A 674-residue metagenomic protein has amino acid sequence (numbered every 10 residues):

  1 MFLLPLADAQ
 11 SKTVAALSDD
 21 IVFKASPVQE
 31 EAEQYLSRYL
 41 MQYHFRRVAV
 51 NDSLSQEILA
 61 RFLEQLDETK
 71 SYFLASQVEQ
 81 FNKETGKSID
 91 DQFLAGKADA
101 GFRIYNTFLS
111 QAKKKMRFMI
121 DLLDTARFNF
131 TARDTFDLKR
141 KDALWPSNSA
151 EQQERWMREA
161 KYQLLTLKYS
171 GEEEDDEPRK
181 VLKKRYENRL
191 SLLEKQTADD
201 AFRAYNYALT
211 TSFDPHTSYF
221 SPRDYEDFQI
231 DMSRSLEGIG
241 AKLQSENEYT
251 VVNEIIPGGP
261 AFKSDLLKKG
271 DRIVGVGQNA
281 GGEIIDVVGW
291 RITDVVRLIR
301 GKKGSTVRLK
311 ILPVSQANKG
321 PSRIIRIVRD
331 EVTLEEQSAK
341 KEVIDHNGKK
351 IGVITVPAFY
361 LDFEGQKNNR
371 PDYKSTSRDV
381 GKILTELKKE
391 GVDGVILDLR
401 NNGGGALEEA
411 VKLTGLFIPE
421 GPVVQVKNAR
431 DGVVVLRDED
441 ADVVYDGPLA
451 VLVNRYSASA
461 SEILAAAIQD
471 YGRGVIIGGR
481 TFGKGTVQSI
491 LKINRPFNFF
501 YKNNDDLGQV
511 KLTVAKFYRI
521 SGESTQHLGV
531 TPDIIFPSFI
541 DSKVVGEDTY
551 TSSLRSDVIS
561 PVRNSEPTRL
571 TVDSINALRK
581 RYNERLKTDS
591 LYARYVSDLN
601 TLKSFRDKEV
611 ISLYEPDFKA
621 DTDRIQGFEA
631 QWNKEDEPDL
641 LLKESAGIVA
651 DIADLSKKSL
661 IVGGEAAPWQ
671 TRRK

Functional and structural regions predicted by a protein language model:
A9-S11, A15, K180, Q196: Boundary at the C-terminal end of the N-terminal hydrophobic targeting segment
T13-I21, E33-F45, E84-S88, K184-N188 (+2 more regions): Acidic/histidine-rich, surface-exposed loop or edge segments in extracytoplasmic proteins
K24-A25, R38-N51, S191-A198, T217-L236 (+4 more regions): Cleft-lining beta-strand/loop regions that shape enzyme active-site pockets
A25-E68, A75: N-terminal-proximal low-complexity accessory segments that begin disordered and transition into the first
V50-Q56, L63-L138, L190-S245, T306-R308 (+5 more regions): Extended, small/polar residue-biased N-terminal targeting/export presequences and adjacent propeptide/linker tracts
Q65, K87, G101, N106-R117 (+5 more regions): PDZ/PDZ-like domain segments forming the peptide/carboxylate-binding groove, activating on the N-terminal beta-strands
L122, E172-K184, K516-R673: Conserved functional hotspot residues or short segments at active or partner-binding sites across diverse domains
A460, G472, I477-V545: Polar, glycine-rich mid-to-C-terminal structural blocks that act as macromolecule-binding/assembly scaffolds
